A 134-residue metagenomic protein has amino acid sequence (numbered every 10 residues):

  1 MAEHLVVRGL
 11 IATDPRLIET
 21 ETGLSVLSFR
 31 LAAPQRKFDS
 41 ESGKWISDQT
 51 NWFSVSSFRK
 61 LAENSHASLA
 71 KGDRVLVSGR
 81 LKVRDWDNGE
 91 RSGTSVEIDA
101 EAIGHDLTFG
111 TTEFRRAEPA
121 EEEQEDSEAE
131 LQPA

Functional and structural regions predicted by a protein language model:
M1-E3, I18-T22, S42-K44, E63 (+2 more regions): Acidic, gly/ser/pro-rich intrinsically disordered tails
H4-S47, E90-T94: Core FKBP-type peptidyl-prolyl cis-trans isomerase
L5-I11, L31, K71-K82, A100: OB-fold and OB-like beta-barrel modules that bind single-stranded nucleic acids
L10, R30-R36, E101-I103, T112-A117: Generic beta-structure capping elements
S25, S56, S78-R84, E97-D99 (+1 more regions): Structured, basic alpha/beta domains of bacterial-type, RNA-associated proteins
S28, T50-S54, S95-E97, T111: Well-ordered beta-strand positions in beta-sheet-rich domains
S42-A67: A beta-strand/beta-hairpin structural motif
F58-G93: Beta-rich strand-turn-strand
